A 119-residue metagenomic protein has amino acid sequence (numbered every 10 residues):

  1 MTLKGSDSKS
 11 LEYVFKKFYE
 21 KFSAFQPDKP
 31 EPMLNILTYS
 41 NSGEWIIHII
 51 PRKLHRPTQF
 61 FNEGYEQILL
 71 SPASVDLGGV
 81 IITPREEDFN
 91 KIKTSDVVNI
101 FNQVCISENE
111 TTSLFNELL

Functional and structural regions predicted by a protein language model:
M1-L119: HIT superfamily nucleotide-processing domains
